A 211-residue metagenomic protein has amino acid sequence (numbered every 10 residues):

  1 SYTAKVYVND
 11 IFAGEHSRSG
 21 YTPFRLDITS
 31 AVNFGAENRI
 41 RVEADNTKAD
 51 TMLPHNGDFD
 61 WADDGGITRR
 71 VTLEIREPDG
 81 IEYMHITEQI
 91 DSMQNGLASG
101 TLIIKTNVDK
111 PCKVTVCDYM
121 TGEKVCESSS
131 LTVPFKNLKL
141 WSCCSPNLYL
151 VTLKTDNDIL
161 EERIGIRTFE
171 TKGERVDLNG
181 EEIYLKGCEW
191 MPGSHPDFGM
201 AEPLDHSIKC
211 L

Functional and structural regions predicted by a protein language model:
S1-I81, D109: Accessory beta-strand-rich segments of carbohydrate-active enzymes
S1-V8, G14-S17, E74, P78-H85 (+2 more regions): Active-site-adjacent substrate/metal-binding segments within catalytic domains of carbohydrate-active enzymes
G14, F59, I90-S92, K139-W141: Outer-membrane beta-barrel proteins
L26, I40, V71, Y149-V151 (+3 more regions): Well-ordered beta-strand positions enriched in small/hydrophobic/aromatic, beta-favoring residues
S30, N46, I75-E77, I90-S92 (+5 more regions): Non-catalytic surface loops within mature trypsin-like serine protease
N33-E37, K105-K172: Extended acidic/polar, glycine-enriched regions that form or flank non-catalytic beta-rich accessory modules
P78-V108: Surface beta-strand/loop "capping" patches
